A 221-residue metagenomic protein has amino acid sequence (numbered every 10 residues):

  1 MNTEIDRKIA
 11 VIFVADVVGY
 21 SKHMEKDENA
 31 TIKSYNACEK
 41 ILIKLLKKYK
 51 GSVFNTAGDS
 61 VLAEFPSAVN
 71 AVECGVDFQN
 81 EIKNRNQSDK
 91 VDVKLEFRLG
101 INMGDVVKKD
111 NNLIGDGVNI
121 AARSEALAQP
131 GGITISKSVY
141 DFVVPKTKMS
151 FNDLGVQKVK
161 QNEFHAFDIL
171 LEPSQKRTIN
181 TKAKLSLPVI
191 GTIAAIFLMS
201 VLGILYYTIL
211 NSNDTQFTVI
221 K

Functional and structural regions predicted by a protein language model:
M1-C74, E81: Catalytic NTP-binding/metal-coordinating core of nucleotidyl cyclase/transferase enzymes
T3, K40, L62-F164, D168: Catalytic beta-strand-to-alpha-helix segment of the class III nucleotidyl cyclase homology domain
A10, P130, F164, T215-F217: Sequence-level motif detector for i,i+2 pairs with an aromatic at +2
G19-S21, D105-V107, P173: Feature marks short, surface-exposed loop/turn motifs that line or immediately flank catalytic pockets and channel
M103, L171, K221: Flexible glycine-/small-residue-rich
G131, S138-L210: Intrinsically disordered, glycine/charged-rich C-terminal tails and inter-domain linkers that flank nucleotidyl cyclase
T208-K221: Charged/polar helix/coil "stalk" or linker segments at domain boundaries
